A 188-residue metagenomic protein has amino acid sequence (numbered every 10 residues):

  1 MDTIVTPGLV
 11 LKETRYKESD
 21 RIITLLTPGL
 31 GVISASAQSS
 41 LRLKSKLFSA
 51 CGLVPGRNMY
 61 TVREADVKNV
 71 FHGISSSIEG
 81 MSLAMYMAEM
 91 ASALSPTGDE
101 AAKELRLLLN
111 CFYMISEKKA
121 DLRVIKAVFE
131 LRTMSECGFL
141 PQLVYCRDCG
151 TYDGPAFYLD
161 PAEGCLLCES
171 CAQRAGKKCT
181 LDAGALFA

Functional and structural regions predicted by a protein language model:
M1-R21, L26-A188: Non-catalytic alpha-helical scaffolds and adjoining flexible linkers that form interface surfaces for assembly
